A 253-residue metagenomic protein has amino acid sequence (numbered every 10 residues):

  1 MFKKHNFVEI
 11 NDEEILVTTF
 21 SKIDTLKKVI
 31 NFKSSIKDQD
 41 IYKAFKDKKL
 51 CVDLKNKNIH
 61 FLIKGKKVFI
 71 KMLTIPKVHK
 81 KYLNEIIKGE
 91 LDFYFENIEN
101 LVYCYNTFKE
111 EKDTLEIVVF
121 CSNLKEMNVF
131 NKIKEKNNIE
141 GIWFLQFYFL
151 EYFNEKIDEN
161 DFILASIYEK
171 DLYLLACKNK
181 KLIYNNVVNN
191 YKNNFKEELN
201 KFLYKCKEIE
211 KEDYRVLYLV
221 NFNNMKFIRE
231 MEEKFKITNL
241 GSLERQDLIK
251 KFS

Functional and structural regions predicted by a protein language model:
M1-S253: Hydrophobic/aromatic-enriched cytosolic interaction surfaces used to assemble or bind macromolecules
